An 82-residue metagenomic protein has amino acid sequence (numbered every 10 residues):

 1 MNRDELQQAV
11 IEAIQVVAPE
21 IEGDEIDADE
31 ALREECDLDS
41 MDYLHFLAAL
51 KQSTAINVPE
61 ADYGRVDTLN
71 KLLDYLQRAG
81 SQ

Functional and structural regions predicted by a protein language model:
N2-L38, D42-H45, Q52-S53, N57-Q82: Phosphopantetheine-dependent thiolation modules in NRPS/PKS and related acyl-activating systems
